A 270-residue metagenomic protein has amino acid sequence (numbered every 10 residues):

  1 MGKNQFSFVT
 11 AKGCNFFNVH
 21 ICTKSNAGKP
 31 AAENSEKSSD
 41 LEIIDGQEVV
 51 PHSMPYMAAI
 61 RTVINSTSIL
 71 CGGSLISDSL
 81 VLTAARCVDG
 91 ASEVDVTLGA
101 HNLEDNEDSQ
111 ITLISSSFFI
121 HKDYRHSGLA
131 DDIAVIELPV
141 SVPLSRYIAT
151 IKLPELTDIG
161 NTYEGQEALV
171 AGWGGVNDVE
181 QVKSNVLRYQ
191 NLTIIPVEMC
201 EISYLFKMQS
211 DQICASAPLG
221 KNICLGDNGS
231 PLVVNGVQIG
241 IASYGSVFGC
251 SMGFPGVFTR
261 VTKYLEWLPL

Functional and structural regions predicted by a protein language model:
M1-L82, D95-A100, Q212: Protease-domain processing segments flanking chymotrypsin-fold serine proteases, especially trypsin-like
K12, F17-N18, T23-N26, A58 (+4 more regions): C-terminal subregion of chymotrypsin/trypsin-like serine protease catalytic domains
C14, D105-N106, I133, L138-P139 (+2 more regions): Chymotrypsin/trypsin-fold serine protease catalytic domain
E48-S53, L75, V88-G90, H126-A130 (+4 more regions): Extracellular/periplasmic catalytic domains that process cell-envelope and extracellular macromolecules
M54-N65, C71, P143-A149, T193-N228 (+1 more regions): Active-site region of chymotrypsin-like
I60-V63, V81-A84, V88-H126, V197-M199: Conserved H-D interstitial segment of serine endopeptidase catalytic domains
V63-N65, R86-G90, G99-E104, P139-L144 (+6 more regions): Acidic glycine-/aspartate-rich tracts in secreted/extracellular proteins
D78, S116-S117, T150, G172 (+2 more regions): Extracellular/lumenal ectodomain signal focusing on beta-strand-rich modules and carbohydrate-recognition contexts
